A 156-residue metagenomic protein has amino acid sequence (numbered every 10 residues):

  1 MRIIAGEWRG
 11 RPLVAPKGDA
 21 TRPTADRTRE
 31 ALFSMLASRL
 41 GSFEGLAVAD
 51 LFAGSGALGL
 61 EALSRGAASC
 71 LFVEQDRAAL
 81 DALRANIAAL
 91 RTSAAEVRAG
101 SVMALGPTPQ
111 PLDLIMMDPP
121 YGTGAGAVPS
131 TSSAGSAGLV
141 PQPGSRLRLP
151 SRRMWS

Functional and structural regions predicted by a protein language model:
M1-S156: Class I S-adenosyl-L-methionine-dependent methyltransferase catalytic core
